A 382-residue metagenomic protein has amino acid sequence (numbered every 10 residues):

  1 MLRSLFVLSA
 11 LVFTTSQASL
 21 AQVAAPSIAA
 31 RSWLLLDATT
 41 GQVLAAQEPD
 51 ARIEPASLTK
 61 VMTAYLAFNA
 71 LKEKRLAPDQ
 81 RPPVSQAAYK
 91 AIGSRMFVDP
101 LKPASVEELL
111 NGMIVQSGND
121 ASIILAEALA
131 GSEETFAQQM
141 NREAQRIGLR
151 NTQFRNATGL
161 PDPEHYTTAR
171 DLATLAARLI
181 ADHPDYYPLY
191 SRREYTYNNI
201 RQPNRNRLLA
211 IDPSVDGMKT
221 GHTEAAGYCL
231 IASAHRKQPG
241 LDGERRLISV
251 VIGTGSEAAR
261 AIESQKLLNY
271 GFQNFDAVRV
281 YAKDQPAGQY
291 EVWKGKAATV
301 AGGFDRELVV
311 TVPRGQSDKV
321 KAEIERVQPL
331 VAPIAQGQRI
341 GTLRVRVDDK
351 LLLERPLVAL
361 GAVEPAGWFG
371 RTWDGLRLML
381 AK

Functional and structural regions predicted by a protein language model:
S4-T15: Bacterial N-terminal signal peptides
L11, A18, E73, G159 (+1 more regions): Short linear sequence elements within intrinsically disordered, low-complexity coil regions
V12, A24-P26, A46, G240 (+2 more regions): Sterically constrained small-residue positions within well-ordered secondary structures of folded domains
F13-V23, R344, V358: Bacterial Sec-dependent signal peptides at the C-terminal "C-region" and cleavage site
S19-R170, A177-H183, Y195-N198: Active-site-adjacent loops and short helices of periplasmic peptidoglycan-processing enzymes
R150-Q153, P161-Y166, R170-K382: Domain-terminus/edge residues, biased toward the C-terminal soluble/receptor-binding domains of extracytoplasmic
